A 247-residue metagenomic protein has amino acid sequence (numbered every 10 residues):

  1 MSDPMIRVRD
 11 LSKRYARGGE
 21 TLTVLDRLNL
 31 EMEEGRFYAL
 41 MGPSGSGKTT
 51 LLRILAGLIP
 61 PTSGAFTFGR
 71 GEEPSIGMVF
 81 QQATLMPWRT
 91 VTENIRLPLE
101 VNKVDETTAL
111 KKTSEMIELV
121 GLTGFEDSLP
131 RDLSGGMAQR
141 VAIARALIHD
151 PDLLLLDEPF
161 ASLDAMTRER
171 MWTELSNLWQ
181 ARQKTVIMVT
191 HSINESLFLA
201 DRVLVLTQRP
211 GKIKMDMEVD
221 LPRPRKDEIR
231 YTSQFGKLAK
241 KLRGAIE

Functional and structural regions predicted by a protein language model:
M41-P43: The feature captures the beta-strand-to-loop junction immediately N-terminal to the Walker
A56: Helix-to-loop junction immediately C-terminal to a conserved catalytic motif
G64-P74: Conserved ABC transporter NBD signature motif
V79, I143: Hydrophobic anchor residue at the start of the ABC signature
R89-R96: Short coil-to-helix segment of the ABC ATPase nucleotide-binding domain corresponding to the Q-loop/switch region
E100, T107-F125, S176-N177: Conserved ABC ATPase "signature" region
S128-R131, H149: Conserved signature/switch motifs of ABC ATPase nucleotide-binding domains
